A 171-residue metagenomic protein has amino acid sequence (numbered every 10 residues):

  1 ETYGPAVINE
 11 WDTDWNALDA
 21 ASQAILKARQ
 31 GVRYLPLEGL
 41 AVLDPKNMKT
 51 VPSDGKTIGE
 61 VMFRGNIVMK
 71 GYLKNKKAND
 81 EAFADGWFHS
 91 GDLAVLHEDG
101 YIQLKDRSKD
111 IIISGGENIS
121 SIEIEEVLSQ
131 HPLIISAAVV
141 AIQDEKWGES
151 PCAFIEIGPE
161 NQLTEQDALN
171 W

Functional and structural regions predicted by a protein language model:
E1-Y3, G31-V32, V140-Q143: Beta-strand->loop->alpha-helix junctions that form or flank phosphate-binding loops in nucleotide-handling enzymes
E1-Y3, S90, S114: Ser/Thr-glycine-rich phosphate-binding loops at phosphate-binding pockets of nucleotides, nucleotide cofactors
T2-A28, G39, D44-N47, N75-A78: Active-site loops of AMP-binding adenylate-forming
A21-A28, D54, I67-G91, S108-K109 (+3 more regions): Conserved ANL (AMP-binding/adenylate-forming) active-site segment centered on the GW(Y/F)…HTG consensus within
Q30, V51, S114: Glycine-rich "substrate-gating" loop/helix at the edge of Rossmann-like oxidoreductase active sites
R33-M62, E98-D99, N161-Q166: Conserved beta-loop-beta connector loops within the AMP-binding
G65, K70-G71, L93-W171: AMP-binding/adenylate-forming catalytic core of the ANL superfamily
